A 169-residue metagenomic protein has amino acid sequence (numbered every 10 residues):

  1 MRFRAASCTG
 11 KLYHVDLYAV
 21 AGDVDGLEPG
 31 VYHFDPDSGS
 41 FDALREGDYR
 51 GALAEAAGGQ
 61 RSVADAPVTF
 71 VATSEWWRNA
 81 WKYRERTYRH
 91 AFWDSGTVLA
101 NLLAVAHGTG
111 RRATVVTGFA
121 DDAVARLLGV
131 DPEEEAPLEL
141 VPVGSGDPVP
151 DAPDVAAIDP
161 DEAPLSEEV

Functional and structural regions predicted by a protein language model:
M1-A66, R126-L128, D151-V169: N-terminal amphipathic, basic helical "cap/leader" segment at the start of enzyme domains
T9, Q60, A80, L138-L140: Generic secondary-structure boundary/loop-capping signal
H14, A100, P148: Short, electropositive, low-hydrophobicity segments enriched in small/polar residues
H14, P67-T69, L138-L140: A residue-level signal for beta-strand positions that form part of recognition/binding surfaces within mature
L17, V68-F70, E75-N79, Y83-R126: Small-aliphatic-rich amphipathic alpha-helix that forms the alpha element of a beta-alpha
G22-V24, E75, G146: Solvent-exposed coil/turn segments that connect beta secondary-structure elements in extracytoplasmic/periplasmic
D25, R78-A80, V149: Residue-level signal for secondary-structure boundary sites
A113-G118, A123-E168: Hydrophobic helices that insert into or interface with lipid environments
